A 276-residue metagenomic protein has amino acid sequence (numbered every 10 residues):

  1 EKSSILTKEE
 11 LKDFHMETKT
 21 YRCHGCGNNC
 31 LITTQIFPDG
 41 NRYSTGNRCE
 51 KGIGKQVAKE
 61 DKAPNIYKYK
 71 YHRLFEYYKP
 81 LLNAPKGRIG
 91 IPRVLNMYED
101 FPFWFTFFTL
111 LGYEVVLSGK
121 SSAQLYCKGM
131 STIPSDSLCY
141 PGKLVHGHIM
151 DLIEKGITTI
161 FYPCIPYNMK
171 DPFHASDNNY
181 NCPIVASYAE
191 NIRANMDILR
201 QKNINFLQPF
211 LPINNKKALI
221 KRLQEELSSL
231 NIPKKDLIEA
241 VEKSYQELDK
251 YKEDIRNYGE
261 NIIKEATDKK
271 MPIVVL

Functional and structural regions predicted by a protein language model:
E1-L276: An N-terminal assembly and electron-transfer interface module characteristic of large anaerobic redox and radical
